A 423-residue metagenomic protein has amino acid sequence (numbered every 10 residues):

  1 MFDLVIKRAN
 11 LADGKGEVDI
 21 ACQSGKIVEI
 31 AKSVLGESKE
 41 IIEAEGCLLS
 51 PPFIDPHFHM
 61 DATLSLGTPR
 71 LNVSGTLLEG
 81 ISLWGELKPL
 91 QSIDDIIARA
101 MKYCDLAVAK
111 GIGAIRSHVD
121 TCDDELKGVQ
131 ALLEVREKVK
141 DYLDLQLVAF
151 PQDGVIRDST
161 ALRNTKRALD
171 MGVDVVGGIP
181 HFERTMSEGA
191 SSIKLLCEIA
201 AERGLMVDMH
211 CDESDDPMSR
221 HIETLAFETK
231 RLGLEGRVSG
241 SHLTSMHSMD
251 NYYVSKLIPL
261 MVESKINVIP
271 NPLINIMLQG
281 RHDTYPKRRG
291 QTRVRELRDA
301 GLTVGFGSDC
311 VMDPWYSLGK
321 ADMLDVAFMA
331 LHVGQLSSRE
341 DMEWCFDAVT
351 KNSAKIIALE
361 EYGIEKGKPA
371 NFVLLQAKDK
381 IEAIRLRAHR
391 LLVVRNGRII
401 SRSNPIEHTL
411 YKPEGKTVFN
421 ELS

Functional and structural regions predicted by a protein language model:
M1-G36, K380: N-terminal metal-binding scaffold of metallo-dependent hydrolase/deaminase domains
M1-R8, L35-G75, M101: Replace "His-x-His-based motif
L64-I96, G172-V175, H221-S239, V262-N267 (+2 more regions): Active-site gating loops and adjacent loop-to-helix segments of metal-dependent hydrolytic enzymes
L66-H118, L126-K138, R163-D170: Alpha-helical scaffold segments that flank or form the walls of functional sites
L83-A98, V148-S159, P180-S187: Active-site mouth loops of central-metabolism enzymes
K127-D141, D158-N267, D283-F306, Y362: Histidine/acidic residue-rich metal-binding segments in metalloenzymes
M206, F227-V238, I274-L278, R288-L375: His/Asp/Glu-enriched, well-ordered alpha-helical/loop segment that forms or immediately abuts the divalent-metal
K355, K366-L422: C-terminal cap of metal-dependent C-N hydrolases
